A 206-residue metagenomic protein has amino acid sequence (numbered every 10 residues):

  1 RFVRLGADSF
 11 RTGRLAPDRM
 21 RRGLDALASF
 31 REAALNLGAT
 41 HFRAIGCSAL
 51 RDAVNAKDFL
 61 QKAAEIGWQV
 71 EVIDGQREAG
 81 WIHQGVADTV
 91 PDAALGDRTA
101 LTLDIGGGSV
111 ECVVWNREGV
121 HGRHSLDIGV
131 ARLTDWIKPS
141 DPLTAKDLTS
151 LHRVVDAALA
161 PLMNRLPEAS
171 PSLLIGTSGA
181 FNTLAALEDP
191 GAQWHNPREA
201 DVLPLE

Functional and structural regions predicted by a protein language model:
V3-T40, C47-T99, V114-E206: Helical "lid/coupling" subdomains associated with nucleotide-phosphate turnover
F42-R43, V110: Conserved beta-strand core positions
T99-S109, V113: A generic, well-ordered mixed alpha/beta core segment in the N-terminal half of proteins
